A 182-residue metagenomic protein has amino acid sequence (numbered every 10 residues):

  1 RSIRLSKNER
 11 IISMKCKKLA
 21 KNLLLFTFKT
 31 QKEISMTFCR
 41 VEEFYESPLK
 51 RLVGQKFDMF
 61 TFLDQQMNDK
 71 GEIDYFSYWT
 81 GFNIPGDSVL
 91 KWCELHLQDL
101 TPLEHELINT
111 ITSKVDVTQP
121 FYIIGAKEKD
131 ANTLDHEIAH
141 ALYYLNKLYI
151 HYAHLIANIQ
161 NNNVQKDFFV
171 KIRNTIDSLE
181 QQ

Functional and structural regions predicted by a protein language model:
R1-I123: A metal-dependent hydrolase signature that marks the N-terminal structural subdomain at the beginning of catalytic folds
R1-I3, E137-H140, Q182: Short intrinsically disordered, low-complexity coil segments enriched in acidic
K17, I108-P120, A157-Q182: Metalloprotease/metallohydrolase-associated module, dominated by Zn2+-dependent proteases
K29-Q31, R40, L145-Y149, N162: General structural signal for secondary-structure boundaries
T30, A126-E128, A139, K147: Short, flexible loop/turn elements at secondary-structure junctions
D69, N132-T133, N158-I159: Alpha-helical interaction segments
Q119-D135: Short pre-active-site segment immediately N-terminal to the catalytic Zn-binding motif
I138-L155: Catalytic Zn2+-binding segment of zinc metalloproteases
